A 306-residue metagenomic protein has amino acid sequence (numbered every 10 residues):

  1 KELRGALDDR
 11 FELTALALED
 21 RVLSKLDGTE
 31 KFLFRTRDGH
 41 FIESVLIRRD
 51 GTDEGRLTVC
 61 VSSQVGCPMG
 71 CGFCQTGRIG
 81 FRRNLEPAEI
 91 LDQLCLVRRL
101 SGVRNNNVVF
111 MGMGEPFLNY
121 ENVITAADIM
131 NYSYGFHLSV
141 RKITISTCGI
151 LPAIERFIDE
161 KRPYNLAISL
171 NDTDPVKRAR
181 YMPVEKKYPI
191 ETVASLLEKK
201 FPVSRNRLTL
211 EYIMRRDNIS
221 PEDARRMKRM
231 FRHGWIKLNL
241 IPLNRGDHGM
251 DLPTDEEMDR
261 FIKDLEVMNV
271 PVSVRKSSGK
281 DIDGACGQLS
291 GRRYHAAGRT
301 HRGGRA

Functional and structural regions predicted by a protein language model:
K1-L57, H301-A306: Flexible, acidic/Gly-rich N-terminal and inter-domain linker regions that tether and position cofactor-handling modules
S24, S62-S63, S146, S169: Short linear Ser/Thr-Pro motifs
D50-E89, L96: Canonical Radical SAM [4Fe-4S] cluster-binding loop centered on the CxxxCxxC motif and its immediate flanking residues
R98-N107, G112-R275: Conserved AdoMet/S-adenosylmethionine-binding subsite of the radical SAM
K276-I282: A short, acidic, flexible beta-alpha connecting loop/helix-capping segment that sits on the rim of active
S290: C-terminal catalytic core of tyrosine-transesterase DNA break-rejoin enzymes
H295-R299: Secretory/periplasmic and organellar redox-cofactor proteins
